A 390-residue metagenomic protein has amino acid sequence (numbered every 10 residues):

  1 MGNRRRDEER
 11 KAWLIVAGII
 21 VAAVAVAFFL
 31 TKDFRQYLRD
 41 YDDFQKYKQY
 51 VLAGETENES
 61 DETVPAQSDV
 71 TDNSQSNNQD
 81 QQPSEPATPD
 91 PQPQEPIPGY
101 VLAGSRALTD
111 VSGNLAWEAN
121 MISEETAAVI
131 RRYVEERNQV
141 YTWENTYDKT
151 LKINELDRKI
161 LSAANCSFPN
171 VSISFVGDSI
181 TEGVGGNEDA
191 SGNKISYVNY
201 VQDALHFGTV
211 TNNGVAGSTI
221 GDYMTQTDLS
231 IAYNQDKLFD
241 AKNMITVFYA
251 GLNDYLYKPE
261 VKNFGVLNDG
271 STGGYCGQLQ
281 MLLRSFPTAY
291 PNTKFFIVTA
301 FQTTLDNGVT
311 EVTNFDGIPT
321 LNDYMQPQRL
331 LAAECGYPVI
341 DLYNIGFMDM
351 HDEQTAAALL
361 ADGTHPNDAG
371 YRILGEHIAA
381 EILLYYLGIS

Functional and structural regions predicted by a protein language model:
M1-S74, Q79-P86, L156-D157: Gram-positive cell-envelope targeting signals
G2, A12-A23, F28-F29, P93 (+5 more regions): Conserved catalytic region of serine esterases and O-acyltransferases that act on ester linkages in lipids
D90-P93, I97-G214, K237-D240: Serine-esterase "nucleophile elbow" of acetyl-processing enzymes
S172-S174, I180-G273, G277: Conserved SGNH/GDSL esterase-like catalytic core that processes O-acyl groups on lipids and polysaccharides
L279-L283, M325: Generic structural signal for well-ordered alpha-helices, preferentially at hydrophobic/aromatic core positions
Y290-K294: A short helix->loop->beta-strand "cap" motif at the edges of active sites that frequently abuts
A300-S390: Catalytic His-Asp segment of secreted/periplasmic serine-dependent ester chemistry enzymes
